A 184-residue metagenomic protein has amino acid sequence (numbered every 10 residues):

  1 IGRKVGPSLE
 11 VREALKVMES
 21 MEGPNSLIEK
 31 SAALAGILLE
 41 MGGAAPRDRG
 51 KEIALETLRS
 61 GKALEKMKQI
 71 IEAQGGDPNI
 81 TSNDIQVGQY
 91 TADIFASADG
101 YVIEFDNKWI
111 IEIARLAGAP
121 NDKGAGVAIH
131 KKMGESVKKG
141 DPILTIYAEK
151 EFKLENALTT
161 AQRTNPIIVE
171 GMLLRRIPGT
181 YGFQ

Functional and structural regions predicted by a protein language model:
I1-Q184: Well-ordered secondary-structure scaffolds
